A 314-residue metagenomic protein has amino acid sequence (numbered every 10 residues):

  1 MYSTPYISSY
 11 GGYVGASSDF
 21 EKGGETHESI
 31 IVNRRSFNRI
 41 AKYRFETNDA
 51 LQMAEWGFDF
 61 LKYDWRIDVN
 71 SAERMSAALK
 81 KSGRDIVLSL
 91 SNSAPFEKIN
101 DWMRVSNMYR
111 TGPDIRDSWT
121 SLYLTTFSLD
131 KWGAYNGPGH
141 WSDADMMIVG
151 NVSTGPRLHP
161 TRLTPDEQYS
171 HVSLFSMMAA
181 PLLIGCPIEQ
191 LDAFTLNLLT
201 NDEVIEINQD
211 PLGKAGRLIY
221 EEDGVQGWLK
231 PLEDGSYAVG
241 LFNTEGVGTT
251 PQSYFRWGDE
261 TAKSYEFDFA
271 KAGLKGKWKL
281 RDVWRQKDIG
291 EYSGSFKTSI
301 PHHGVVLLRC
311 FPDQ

Functional and structural regions predicted by a protein language model:
M1-T4, W56-F60, S82-V87, D234-Y237: Loop/turn elements at helix/coil->beta-strand transitions in domains of secreted/extracellular proteins
Y2, Y10-I67: Active-site-adjacent "subsite" loops/lids of carbohydrate-active enzymes
F20-F37, N48, K81, D85-P187: Glycan-recognition surfaces
I67-A78: Active-site-adjacent beta->alpha loops and helix N-cap segments on the catalytic face of soluble alpha/beta enzymes
Y169, F175-M178, L183-G185, E221-A272 (+1 more regions): Carbohydrate-binding surface patches
S170-Y220: Catalytic cores of secreted or luminal carbohydrate-active enzymes
F267-R285: Solvent-exposed beta-hairpin/edge-strand motifs
G290-Q314: C-terminal beta-strand-rich structural cap/linker in extracellular carbohydrate-active enzymes
